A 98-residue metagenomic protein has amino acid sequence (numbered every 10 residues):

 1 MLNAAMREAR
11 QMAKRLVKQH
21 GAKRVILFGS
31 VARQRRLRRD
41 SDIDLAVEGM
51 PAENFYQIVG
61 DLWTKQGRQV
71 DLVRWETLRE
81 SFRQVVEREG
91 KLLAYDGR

Functional and structural regions predicted by a protein language model:
M1-R24, A32-R39, E48-R98: Catalytic core of pol beta-like nucleotidyltransferases
